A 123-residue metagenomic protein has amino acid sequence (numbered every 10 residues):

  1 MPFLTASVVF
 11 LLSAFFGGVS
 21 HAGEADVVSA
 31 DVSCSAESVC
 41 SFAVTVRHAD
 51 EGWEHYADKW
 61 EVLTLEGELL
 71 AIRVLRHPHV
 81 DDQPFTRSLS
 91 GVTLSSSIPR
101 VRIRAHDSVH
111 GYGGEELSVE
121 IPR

Functional and structural regions predicted by a protein language model:
M1-T5: Positively charged n-region of N-terminal signal peptides that target proteins for export
A6-G17: Bacterial N-terminal signal peptides
G18-A22: Sec/Tat signal peptide C-region and signal peptidase I cleavage site
E24-D58: Short, surface-exposed binding/anchoring microloops in extracellular/periplasmic proteins
K59-L63: Beta-strand signatures of extracellular beta-sandwich domains
I72-R100, H106-G111: Short, solvent-exposed, Trp/other aromatic-anchored flexible loops in extracytoplasmic proteins
G113-I121: Edge beta-strands of extracellular beta-sandwich domains
